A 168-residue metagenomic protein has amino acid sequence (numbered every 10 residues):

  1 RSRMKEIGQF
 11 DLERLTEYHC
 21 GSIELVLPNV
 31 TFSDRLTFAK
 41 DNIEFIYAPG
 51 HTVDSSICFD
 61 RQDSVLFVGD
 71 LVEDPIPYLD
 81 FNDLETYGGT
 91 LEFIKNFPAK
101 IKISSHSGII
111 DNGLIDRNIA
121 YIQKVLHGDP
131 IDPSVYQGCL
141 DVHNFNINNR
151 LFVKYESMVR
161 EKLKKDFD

Functional and structural regions predicted by a protein language model:
R1-I46, G89: Metallo-beta-lactamase
R3-T16, K95-I101, I109-D168: Accessory terminal helices/loops
F10, F32, F38, F45 (+9 more regions): Phenylalanine-focused residue identity feature
H19-P28, F32, V53, I103-S107 (+1 more regions): Short flexible/disordered coil segments
E44-P49, V53-N118: Metallo-beta-lactamase
